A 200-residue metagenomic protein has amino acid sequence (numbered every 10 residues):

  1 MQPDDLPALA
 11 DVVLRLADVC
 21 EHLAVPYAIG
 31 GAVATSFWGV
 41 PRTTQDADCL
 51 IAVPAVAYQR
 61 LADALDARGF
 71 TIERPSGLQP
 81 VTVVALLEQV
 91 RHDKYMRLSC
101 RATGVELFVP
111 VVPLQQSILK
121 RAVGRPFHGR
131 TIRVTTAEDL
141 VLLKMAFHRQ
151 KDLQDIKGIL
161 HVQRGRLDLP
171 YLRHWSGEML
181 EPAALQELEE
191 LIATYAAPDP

Functional and structural regions predicted by a protein language model:
M1-P200: Compositionally biased terminal segments of proteins
